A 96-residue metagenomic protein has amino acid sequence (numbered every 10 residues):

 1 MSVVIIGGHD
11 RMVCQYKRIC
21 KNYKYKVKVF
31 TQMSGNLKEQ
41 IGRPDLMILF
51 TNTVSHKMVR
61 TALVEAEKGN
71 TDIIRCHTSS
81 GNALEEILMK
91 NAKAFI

Functional and structural regions predicted by a protein language model:
M1-K24: Short, charged N-terminal beta->alpha structural module
I6-G8, Q32, T78: Cofactor-binding loop segments of dinucleotide-utilizing enzymes, especially the Rossmann-like FAD- and NAD(P)+-binding
G8-D10, I41, K90-F95: Catalytic phosphate/metal-binding cores of nucleic-acid and nucleotide-processing enzymes, i.e., regions that mediate
Y25-Q40: A short, well-structured beta->alpha microelement
P44: An anion/phosphate-binding loop that grips the pyrophosphate of nucleotide cofactors and donors
N52-T53: Short glycine-/small-residue-rich Rossmann-like dinucleotide-binding loops
E67-I96: Ser/Thr/Gly-rich flexible loops in soluble cytosolic domains mediating phosphotransfer, phosphorylation
